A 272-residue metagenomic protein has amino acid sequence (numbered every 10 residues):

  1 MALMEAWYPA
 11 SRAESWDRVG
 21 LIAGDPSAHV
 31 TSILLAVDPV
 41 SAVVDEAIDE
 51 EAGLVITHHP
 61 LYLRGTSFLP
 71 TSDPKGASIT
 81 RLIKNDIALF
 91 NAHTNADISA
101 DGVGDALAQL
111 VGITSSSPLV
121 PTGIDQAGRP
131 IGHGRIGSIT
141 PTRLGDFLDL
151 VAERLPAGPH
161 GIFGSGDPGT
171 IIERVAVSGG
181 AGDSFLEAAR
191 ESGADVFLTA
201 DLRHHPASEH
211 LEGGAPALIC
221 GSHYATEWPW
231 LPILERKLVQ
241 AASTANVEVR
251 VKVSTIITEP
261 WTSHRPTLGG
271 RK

Functional and structural regions predicted by a protein language model:
M1-K272: Hydrophobic structural segments
